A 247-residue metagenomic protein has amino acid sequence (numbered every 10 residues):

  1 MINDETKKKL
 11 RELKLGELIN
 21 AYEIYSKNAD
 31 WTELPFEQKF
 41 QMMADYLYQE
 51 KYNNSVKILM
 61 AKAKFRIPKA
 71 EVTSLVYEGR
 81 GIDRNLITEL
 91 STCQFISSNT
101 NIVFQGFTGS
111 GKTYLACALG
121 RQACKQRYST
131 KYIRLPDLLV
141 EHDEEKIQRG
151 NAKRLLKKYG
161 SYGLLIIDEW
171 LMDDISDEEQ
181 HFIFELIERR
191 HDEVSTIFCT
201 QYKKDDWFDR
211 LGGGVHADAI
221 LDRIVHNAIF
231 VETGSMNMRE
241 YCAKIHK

Functional and structural regions predicted by a protein language model:
R11, G16-I67: Interdomain "pre-motor" coupling segment immediately N-terminal to P-loop NTPase/helicase cores
L18-Y22, A29, L138-G150, K157 (+1 more regions): Replace "adjacent to P-loop NTPase cores in ATP/GTP-dependent enzymes" with "adjacent to NTP-binding cores
K69-C93: N-terminal pre-Walker A segment at the start of P-loop NTPase domains
G81-I87, K131-G160: Short glycine-rich substrate-engagement loop in P-loop NTPases that contacts/grips substrate
N99-L115: Walker A/P-loop nucleotide-binding motif
T100, R127-S129, S161-L164, H191-F198: Loop/turn-to-beta-strand initiation segments
R121-I133: Post-Walker A helix-loop "phosphate-sensing" segment adjacent to the P-loop in P-loop NTPases
